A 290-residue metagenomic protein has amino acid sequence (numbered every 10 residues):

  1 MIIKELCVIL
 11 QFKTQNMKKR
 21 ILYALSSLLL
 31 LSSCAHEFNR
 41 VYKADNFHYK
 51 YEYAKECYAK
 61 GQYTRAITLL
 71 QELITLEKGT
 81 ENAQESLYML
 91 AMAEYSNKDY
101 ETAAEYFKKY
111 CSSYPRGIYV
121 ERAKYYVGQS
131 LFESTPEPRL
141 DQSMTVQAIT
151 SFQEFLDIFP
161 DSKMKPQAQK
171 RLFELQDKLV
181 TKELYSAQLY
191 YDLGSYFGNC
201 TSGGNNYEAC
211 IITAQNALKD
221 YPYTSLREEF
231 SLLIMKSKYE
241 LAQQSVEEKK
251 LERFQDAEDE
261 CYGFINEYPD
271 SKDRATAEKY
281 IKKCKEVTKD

Functional and structural regions predicted by a protein language model:
I2-I9, K18-L22, L30, C34-D290: Acidic, polar-rich low-complexity tracts and alpha-helical solenoid repeat scaffolds
